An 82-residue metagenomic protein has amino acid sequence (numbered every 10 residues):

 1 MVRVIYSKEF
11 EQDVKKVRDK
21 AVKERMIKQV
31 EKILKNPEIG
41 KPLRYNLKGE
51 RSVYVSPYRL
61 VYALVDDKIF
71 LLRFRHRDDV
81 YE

Functional and structural regions predicted by a protein language model:
M1-Q12, K16, K20-E24, V55-R59 (+1 more regions): Enriched for short, Lys/Arg-rich terminal
S7-F10, K28-Q29, E38: A short alpha-helix capping/helix-coil boundary motif
K23, I27-E31: Short, well-structured alpha-helical segments
V30-Y54: A short, surface-exposed loop/turn module that caps and links secondary-structure elements
